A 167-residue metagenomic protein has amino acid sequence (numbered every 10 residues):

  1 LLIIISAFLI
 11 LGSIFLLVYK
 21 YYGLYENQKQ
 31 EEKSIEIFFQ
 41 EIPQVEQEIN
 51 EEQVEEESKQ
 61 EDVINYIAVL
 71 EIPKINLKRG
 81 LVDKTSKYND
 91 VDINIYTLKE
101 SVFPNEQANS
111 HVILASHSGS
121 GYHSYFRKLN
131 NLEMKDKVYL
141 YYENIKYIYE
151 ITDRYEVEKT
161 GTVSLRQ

Functional and structural regions predicted by a protein language model:
I3-Q167: Solvent-exposed, non-transmembrane regions of membrane-associated and secreted proteins
